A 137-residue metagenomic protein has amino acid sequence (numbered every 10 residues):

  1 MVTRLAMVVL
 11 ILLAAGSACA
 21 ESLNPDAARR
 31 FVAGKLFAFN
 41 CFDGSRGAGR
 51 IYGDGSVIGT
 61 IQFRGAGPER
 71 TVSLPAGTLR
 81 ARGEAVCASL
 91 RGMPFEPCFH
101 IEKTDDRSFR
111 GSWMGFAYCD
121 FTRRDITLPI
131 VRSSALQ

Functional and structural regions predicted by a protein language model:
M1-L5: Positively charged n-region of N-terminal signal peptides that target proteins for export
A6-A15: Bacterial N-terminal signal peptides
G16-P75, C87-Q137: Lipid interaction determinants
R82-V86: Short, conserved beta-turn/loop elements at beta-strand boundaries and strand-helix junctions
